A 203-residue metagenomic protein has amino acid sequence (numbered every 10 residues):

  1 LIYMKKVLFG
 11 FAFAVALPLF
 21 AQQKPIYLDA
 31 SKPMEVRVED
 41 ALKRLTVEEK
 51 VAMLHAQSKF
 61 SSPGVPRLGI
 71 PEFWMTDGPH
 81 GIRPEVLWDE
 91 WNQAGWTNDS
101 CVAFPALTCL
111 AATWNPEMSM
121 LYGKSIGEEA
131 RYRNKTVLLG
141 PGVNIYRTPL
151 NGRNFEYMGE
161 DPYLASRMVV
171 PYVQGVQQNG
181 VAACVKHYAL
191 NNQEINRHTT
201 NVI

Functional and structural regions predicted by a protein language model:
L1-K24: Bacterial Sec-dependent N-terminal signal peptides
A21-I203: Glycoside hydrolase catalytic-domain context in secreted enzymes
